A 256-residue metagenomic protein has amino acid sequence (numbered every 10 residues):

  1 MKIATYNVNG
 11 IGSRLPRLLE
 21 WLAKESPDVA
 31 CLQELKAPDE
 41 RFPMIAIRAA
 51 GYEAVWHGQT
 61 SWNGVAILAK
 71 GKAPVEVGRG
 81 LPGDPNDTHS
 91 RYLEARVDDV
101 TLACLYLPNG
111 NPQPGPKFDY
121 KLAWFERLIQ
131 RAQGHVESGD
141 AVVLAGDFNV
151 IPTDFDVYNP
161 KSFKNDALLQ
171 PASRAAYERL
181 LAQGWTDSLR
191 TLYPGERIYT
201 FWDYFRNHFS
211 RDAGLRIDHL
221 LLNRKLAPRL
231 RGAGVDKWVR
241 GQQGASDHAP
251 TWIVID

Functional and structural regions predicted by a protein language model:
M1-G10, D99-P114, A145: Active-site-proximal beta-strand elements of phosphoester/diester hydrolases
I3-N7, L22-E40, L102, R131-D154 (+4 more regions): Active-site beta-strand/loop signature of hydrolases that rely on acidic residues for catalysis
G10, R14, D87, Y120-L128 (+2 more regions): Soluble or luminal CAZymes and related metallo-dependent hydrolases
I11-S13, A37-R41, Q113, I151-P152 (+1 more regions): Active-site environment of divalent metal-dependent phosphoester hydrolases
G12-A23: Short, acidic/polar
K24, D39, R48, A73 (+2 more regions): Metal-dependent phosphoester-hydrolase catalytic domains
L35-P38, F42-P112: Structured beta-strand-rich core segments of catalytic domains in phosphoester-bond hydrolases
L81-G83, P108-F125, K161-D166: Surface-exposed cleft-lining segments at the edges of enzyme active sites
